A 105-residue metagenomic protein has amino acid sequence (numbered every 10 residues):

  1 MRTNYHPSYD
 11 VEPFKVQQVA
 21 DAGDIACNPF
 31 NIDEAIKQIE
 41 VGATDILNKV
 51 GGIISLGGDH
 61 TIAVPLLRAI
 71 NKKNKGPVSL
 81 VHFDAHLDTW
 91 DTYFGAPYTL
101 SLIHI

Functional and structural regions predicted by a protein language model:
M1-S79, W90: Metal-dependent C-N hydrolase catalytic cores
A85-L87: Short, glycine/acidic-enriched loop or turn micro-motifs at the edges of active sites
T92-A96: Short, solvent-exposed loop/turn segments at secondary-structure boundaries
P97-S101: Charged helix-capping and loop-helix junction motifs
I103-I105: Conserved small/polar residues in nucleotide/adenosyl-binding loops
